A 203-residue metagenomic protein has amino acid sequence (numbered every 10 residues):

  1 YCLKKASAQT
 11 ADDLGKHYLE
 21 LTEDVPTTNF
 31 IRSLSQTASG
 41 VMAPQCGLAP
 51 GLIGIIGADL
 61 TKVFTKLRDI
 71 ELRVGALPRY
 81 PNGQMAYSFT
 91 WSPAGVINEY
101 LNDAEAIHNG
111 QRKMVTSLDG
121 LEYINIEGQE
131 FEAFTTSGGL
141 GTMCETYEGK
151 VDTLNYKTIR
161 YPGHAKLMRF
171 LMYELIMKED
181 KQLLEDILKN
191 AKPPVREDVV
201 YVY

Functional and structural regions predicted by a protein language model:
C2-A43: Rossmann-fold NAD(P)-binding glycine/threonine-rich loop
K4-K5, V25-F30, A49-L52, G75-Y80: Short gly/pro/ser/thr-enriched loop/turn and capping motifs at secondary-structure boundaries
S7, T27, I53-I56, G139 (+1 more regions): General structural feature for long, well-ordered alpha-helical segments within catalytic domains of soluble enzymes
T22, C46, R160: Residues at the C-termini of beta-strands that transition into short coil/loop
S35-P78: Adenosine-phosphate binding glycine-rich loop
V63-Y203: C-terminal catalytic/substrate-binding lobe primarily of soluble NAD(P)-dependent oxidoreductases
